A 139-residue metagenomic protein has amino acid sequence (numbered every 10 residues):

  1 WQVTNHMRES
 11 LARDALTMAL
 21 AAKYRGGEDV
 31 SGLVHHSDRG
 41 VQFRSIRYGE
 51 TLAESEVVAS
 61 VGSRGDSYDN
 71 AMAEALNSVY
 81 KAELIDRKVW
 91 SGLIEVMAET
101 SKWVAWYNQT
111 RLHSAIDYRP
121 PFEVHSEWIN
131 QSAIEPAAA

Functional and structural regions predicted by a protein language model:
W1-A139: Charged DNA-binding/catalytic regions of mobile-element recombinases
